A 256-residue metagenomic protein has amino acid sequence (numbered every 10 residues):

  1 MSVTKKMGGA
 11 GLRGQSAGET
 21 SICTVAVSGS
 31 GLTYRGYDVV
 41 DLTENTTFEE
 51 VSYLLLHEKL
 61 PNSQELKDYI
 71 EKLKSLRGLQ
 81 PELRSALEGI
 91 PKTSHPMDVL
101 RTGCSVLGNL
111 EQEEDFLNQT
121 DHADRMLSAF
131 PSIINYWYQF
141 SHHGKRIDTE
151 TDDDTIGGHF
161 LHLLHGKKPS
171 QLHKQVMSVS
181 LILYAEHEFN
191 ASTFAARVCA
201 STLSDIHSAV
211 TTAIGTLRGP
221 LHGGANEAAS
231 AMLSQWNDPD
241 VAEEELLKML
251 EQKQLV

Functional and structural regions predicted by a protein language model:
M1-V256: Hydrophobic alpha-helical bundle cores within soluble ligand-binding/oligomerization subdomains
